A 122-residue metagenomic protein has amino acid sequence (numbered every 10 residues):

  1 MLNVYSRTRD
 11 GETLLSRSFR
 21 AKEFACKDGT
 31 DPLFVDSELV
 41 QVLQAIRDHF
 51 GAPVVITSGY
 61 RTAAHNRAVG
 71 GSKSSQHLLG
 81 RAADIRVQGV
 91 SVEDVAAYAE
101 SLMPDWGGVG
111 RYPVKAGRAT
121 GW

Functional and structural regions predicted by a protein language model:
M1-R47: Extracytoplasmic cell-surface/polysaccharide-interacting catalytic and binding patches
R17, S58, A63, R67 (+2 more regions): Flexible, active-site-adjacent loop/turn segments at secondary-structure boundaries
K27-G29, V54-Y60, E93-Y98: N-terminal start-of-chain detector that recognizes signal peptides and the immediate post-cleavage beginning
F34-D36, R61-N66, V87-G89, E100-M103: A short linear-motif detector with a strong N-terminal bias
V35-V42, A52, H65, R81 (+2 more regions): Amphipathic alpha-helical interface surfaces
V40-G70: Extended, low-complexity, intrinsically disordered C-terminal regulatory tails of eukaryotic serine/threonine kinases
S74, L78-W122: Catalytic cores and adjacent binding grooves of peptidoglycan-active enzymes
